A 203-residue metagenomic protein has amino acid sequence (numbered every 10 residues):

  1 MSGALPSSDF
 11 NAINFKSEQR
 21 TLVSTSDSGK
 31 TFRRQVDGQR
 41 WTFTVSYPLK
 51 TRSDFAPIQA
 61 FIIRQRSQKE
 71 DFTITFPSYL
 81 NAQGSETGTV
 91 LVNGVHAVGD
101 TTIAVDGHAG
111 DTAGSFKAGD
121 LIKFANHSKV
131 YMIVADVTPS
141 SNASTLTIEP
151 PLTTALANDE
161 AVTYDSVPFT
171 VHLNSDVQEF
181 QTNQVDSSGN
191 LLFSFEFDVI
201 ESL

Functional and structural regions predicted by a protein language model:
M1-L203: Extracellular/virion structural assembly segments
